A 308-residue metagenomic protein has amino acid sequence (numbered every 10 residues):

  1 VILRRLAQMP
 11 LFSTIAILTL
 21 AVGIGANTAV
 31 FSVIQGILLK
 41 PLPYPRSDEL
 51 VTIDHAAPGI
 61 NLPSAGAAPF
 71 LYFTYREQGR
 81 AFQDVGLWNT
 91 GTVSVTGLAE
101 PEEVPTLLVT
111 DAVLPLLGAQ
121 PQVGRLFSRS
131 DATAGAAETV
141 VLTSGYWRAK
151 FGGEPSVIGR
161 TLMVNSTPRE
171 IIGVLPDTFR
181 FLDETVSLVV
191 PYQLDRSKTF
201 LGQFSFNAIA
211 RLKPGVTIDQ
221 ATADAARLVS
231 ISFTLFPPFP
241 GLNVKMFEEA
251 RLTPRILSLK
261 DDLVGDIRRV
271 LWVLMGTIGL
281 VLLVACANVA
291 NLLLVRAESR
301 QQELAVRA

Functional and structural regions predicted by a protein language model:
V1-I15, Y44-P45, L62, E100-E103 (+3 more regions): Membrane-helix entry/capping segments
T19-I24, R227: Residue-level recognition of pore/gate-forming positions within transmembrane alpha-helices of multi-pass
V22-E49, Y72, L294-A297: Alpha-helical transmembrane segments
G23, G276-C286: Hydrophobic transmembrane alpha-helices
L42-T92, F204-I209, F239, L257: Membrane-proximal extracellular/periplasmic loop immediately following the first transmembrane helix
T92, P105-R129, E138-R269: Mid-to-C-terminal secondary-structure elements that act as membrane-proximal/extracytoplasmic interface segments
A285-A308: Interfacial "coupling" helices/loops that link adjacent transmembrane helices in transporter permeases
